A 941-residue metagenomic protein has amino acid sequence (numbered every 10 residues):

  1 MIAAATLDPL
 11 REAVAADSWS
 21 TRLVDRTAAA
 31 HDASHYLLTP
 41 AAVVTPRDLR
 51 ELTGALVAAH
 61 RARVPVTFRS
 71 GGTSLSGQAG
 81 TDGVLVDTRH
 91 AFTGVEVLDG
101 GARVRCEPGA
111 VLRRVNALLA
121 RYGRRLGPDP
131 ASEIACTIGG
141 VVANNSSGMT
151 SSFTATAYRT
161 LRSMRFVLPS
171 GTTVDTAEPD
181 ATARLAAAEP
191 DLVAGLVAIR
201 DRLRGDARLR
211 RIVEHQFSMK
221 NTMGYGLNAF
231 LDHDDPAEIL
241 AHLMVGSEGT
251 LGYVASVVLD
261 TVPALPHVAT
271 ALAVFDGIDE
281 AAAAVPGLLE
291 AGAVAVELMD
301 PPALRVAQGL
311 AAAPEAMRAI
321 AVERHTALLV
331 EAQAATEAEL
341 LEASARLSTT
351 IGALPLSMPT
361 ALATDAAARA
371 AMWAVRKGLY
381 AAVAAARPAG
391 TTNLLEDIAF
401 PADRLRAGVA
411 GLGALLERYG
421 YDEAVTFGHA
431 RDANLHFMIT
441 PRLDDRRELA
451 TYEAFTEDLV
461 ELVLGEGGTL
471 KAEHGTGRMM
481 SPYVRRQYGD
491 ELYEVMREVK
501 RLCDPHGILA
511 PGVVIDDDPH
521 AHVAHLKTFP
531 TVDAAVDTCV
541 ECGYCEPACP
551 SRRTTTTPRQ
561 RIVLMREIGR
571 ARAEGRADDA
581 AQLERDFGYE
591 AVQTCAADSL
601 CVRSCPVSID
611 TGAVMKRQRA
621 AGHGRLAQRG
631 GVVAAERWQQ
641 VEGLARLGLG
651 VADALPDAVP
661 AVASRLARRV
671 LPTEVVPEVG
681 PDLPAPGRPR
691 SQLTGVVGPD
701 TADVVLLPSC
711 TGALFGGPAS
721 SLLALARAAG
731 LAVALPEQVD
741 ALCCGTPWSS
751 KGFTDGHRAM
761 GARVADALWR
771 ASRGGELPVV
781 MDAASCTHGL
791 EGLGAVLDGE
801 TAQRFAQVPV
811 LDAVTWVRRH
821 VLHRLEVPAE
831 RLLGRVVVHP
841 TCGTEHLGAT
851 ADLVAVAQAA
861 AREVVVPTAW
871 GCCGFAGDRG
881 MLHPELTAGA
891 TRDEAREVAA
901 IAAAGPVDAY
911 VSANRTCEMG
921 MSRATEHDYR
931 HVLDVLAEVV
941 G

Functional and structural regions predicted by a protein language model:
M1-R61, G71-A102, T250, V254-V268 (+3 more regions): N-terminal flexible segment immediately upstream of the FAD-binding catalytic core in FAD-dependent oxidoreductases
L10, S34-V66, T88-P130, V142 (+3 more regions): N-terminal glycine-rich flavin-associated loop
V141-A143, S151-T154, L161-V375, L600: C-terminal substrate-binding/cap subdomain adjacent to the FAD-binding core in PCMH-type and related FAD-linked
A293-A389, A424, G428, P558-M565 (+3 more regions): Terminal amphipathic helices with adjacent charged low-complexity linkers/tails
R486, A521-E541, G575-A597: Ferredoxin-like iron-sulfur electron-transfer modules
D504, G612-G941: Iron-sulfur cluster-binding electron-transfer modules in prokaryotic oxidoreductases
G507-V513, Y544-E567, T594-A621, G789-G792 (+1 more regions): Iron-sulfur cluster-binding cysteine motifs and their immediate structural context in ferredoxin-like electron-transfer
I515, R552-F587, S608-V633, R930-L936: Non-heme iron-sulfur electron-transfer modules
